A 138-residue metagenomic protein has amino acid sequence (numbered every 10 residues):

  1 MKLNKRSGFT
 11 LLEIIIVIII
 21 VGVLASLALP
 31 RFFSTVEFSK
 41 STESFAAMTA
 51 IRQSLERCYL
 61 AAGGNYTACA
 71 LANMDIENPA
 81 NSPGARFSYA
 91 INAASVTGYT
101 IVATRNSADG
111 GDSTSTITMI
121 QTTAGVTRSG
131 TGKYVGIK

Functional and structural regions predicted by a protein language model:
K2-F33: N-terminal single-pass transmembrane signal-anchor helix
K5, M48, R52-L55: Short amphipathic alpha-helical/adjacent loop interface patches that line ligand and macromolecule-binding sites
I18, F45, R52: Conserved catalytic core of two-component sensor histidine kinases
R31-T49, A62: Aliphatic-rich helix starts adjacent to a transmembrane/signal segment
E56-K138: Periplasmic/extracellular, small/polar-rich flexible segments of pilin-like filament-forming proteins
